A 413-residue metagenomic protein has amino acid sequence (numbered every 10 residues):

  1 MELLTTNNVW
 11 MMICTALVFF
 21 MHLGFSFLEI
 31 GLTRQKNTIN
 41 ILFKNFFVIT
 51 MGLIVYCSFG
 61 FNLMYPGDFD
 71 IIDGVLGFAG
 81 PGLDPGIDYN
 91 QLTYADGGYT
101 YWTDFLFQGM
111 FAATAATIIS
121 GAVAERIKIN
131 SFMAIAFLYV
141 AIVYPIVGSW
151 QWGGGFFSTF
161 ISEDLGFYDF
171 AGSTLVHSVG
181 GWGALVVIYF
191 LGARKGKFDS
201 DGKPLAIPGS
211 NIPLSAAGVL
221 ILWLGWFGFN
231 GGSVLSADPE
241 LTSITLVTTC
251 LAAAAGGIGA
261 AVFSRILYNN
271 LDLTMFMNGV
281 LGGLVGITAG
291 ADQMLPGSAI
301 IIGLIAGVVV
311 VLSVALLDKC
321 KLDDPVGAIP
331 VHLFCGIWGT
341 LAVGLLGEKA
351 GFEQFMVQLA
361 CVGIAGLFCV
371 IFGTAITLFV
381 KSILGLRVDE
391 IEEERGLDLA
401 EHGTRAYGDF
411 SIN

Functional and structural regions predicted by a protein language model:
M1-N413: Hydrophobic alpha-helical transmembrane bundles of multi-pass membrane proteins
